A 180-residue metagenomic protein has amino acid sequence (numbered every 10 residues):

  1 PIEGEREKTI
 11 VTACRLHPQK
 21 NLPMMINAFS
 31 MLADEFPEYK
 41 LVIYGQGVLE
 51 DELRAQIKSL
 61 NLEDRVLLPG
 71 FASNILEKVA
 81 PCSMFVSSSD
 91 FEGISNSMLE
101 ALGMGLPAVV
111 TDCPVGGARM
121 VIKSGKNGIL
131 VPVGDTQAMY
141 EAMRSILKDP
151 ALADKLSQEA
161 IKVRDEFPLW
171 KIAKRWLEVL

Functional and structural regions predicted by a protein language model:
K8, T12-M31, V48-R54, N96 (+1 more regions): A conserved mid-protein helix/loop that constitutes part of the nucleotide-sugar donor-binding site
R54-G70: Nucleotide-activated donor-binding/catalytic signature segment of Leloir-type glycosyltransferases, i.e., the conserved
F71, D90: Aromatic "clamp/platform" in nucleotide-sugar-dependent glycosyltransferases that forms part of the donor/acceptor
L76, S83, G105: A short alpha->beta transition loop at the rim of the catalytic pocket in nucleotide-sugar-dependent
P107-D112: Short hydrophobic beta-strand element within catalytic cores of glycosyltransferases and related nucleotide-activated
K123-G125, I129-T136, S145-P150: Conserved acidic donor-binding segment of nucleotide-sugar-dependent glycosyltransferases
A138, S145, L152-E166, E178: A short, well-ordered alpha-helix in the C-terminal region of glycosyltransferases
L169-L180: C-terminal alpha-helical cap of glycosyltransferases
